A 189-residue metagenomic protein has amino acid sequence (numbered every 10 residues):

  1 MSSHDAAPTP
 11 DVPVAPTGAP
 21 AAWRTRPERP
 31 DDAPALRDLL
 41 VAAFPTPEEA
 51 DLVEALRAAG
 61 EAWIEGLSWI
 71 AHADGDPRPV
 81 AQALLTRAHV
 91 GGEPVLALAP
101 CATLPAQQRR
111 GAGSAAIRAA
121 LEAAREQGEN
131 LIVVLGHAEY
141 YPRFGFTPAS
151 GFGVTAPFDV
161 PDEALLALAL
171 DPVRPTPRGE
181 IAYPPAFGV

Functional and structural regions predicted by a protein language model:
S2-A55, A62-A73, R78-V80, D171-V189: Short amphipathic alpha-helix that is part of the acyltransferase structural core
R24, L67, R125-L131: Short active-site oxyanion
E54-A59, F152-T155: Short, solvent-exposed loop/turn elements at beta->coil junctions and helix N-caps that rim active or binding pockets
G66, P161-L166: Short hydrophobic/aromatic beta-strand or adjacent loop that forms the aromatic wall/cage of a ligand/substrate-binding
S68-I70, P77-A88, P94-A102: Conserved beta-strand in the GNAT
R78, G92, L104-A115, E126-Q127 (+1 more regions): Conserved glycine-rich acetyl-CoA-binding loop
L98, T103, R109-E122, V133-V134: Conserved acetyl-CoA-binding loop-helix of GNAT-fold acetyltransferases
E126-N130, L135-P161: Conserved active-site alpha-helix within GNAT-family acetyltransferase domains
